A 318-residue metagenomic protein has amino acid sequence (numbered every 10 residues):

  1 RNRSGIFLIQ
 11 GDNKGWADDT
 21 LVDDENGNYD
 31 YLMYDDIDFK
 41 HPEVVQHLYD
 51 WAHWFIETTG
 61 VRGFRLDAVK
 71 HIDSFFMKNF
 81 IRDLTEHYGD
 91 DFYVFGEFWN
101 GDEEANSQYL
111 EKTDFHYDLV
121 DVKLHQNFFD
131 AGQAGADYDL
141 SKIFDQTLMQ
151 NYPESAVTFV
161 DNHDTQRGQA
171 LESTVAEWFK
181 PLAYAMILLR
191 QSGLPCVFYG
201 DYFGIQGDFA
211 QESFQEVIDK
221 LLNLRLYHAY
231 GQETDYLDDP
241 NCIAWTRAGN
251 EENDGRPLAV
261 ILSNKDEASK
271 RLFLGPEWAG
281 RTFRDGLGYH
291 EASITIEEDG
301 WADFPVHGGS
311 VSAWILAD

Functional and structural regions predicted by a protein language model:
R1-Y31, I37, K70-E97, G101: Acidic/aromatic-lined carbohydrate-recognition and catalytic surfaces of CAZymes acting on diverse glycans
D23-K40, T58-G60, N162-G168: Short glycine/proline-rich turn/loop motifs
G27-N28, Q46, L148-N151: Short hydrophobic/aromatic segments of transmembrane alpha-helices and their interfaces
F39-W51: Alpha-helical scaffold elements lining the catalytic groove of polysaccharide deacetylases
D50-D318: Active-site-proximal helices and loops of the catalytic beta/alpha 8
